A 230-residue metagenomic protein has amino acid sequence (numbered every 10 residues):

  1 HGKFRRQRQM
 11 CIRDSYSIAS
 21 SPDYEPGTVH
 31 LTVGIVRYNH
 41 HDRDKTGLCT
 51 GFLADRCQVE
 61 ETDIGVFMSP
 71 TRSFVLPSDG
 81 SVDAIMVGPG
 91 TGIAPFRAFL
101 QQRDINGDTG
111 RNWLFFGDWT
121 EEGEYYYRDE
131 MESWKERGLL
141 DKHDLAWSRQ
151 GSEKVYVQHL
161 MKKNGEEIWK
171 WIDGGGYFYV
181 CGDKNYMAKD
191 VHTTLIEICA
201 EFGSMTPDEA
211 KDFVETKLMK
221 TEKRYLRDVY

Functional and structural regions predicted by a protein language model:
H1-R8, I12: Single conserved hydrophobic/aromatic residue that forms the stacking wall/gate of nucleotide- or nucleobase-binding
F4, G90, A94, W119 (+1 more regions): Gly/Ser/Thr-rich beta-alpha loop segments that engage phosphate groups in nucleotides
E25-P26, H30, I35-V75, D104 (+1 more regions): Reductase modules of NAD(P)H-dependent flavoproteins
G80-R103: Active-site beta-strand/loop microenvironment that shapes enzyme catalytic pockets
